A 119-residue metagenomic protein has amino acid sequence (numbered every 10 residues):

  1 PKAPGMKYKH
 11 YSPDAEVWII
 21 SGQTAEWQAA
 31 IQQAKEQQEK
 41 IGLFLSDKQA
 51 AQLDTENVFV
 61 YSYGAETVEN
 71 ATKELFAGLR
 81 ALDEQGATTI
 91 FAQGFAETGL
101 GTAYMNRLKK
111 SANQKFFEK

Functional and structural regions predicted by a protein language model:
K2-N113: A C-terminal functional module that forms or caps the active site or interfaces directly with catalytic machinery
F116-K119: Short, flexible loop segments at boundaries between secondary-structure elements
